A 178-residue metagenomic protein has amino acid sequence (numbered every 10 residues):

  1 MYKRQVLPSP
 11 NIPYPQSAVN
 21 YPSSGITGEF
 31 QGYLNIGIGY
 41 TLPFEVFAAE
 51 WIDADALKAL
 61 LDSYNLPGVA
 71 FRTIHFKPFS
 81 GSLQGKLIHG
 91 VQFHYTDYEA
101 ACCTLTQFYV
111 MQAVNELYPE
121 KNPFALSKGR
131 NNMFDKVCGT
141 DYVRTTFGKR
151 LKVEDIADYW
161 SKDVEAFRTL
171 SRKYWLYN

Functional and structural regions predicted by a protein language model:
M1-Y2: Short, small-residue-biased leader/transition segments that mark boundaries at the very start of proteins
V6-D55: Active-site-lining helix/loop region of Rossmann-like oxidoreductase modules
P15-Y21, T73-H75, E120-P123, Y174: Short, surface-exposed, polar/charged, turn-prone segments marking secondary-structure boundaries
Q16-G25, C102-C103, V153-A166: Short, surface-exposed, charge-dense and proline/glycine-enriched linear segments
Y33-G39, L117-L126, R168-N178: Short secondary-structure transition/capping segments
A48-Y159: Conserved functional hotspot residues or short segments at active or partner-binding sites across diverse domains
T146-N178: Extracellular low-complexity, O-glycosylation-prone Ser/Thr/Pro/Gly-rich "stalks" and linkers flanking catalytic
